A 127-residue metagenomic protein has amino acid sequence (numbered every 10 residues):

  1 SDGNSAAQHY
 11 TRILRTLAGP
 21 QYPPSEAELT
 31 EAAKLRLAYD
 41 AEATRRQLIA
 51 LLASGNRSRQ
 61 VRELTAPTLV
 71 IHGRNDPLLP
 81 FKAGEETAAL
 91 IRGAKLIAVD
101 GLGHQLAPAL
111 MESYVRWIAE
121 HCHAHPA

Functional and structural regions predicted by a protein language model:
S1-R59, A66, E86: Alpha/beta-hydrolase
I49, L69, K95-I97: Structural signal for short hydrophobic segments within the conserved structured cores of catalytic domains across
L64, V70-H72, D76: Short beta-strand/loop motif that positions the catalytic acidic residue of the alpha/beta-hydrolase fold
T65-A66, G93: Active-site acidic short loop of glycosyltransferases
N75-L79, H104: Acidic catalytic loop of the alpha/beta-hydrolase fold
P80-A83, L110-M111: Residues at alpha-helix caps and immediate loop-helix transition turns in enzyme cores, especially N- and C-cap
K82-K95: Active-site-adjacent alpha-helix of alpha/beta-hydrolase-fold enzymes
G93-A127: Catalytic active-site module of serine/aspartate enzymes centered on a nucleophile-bearing elbow/loop
